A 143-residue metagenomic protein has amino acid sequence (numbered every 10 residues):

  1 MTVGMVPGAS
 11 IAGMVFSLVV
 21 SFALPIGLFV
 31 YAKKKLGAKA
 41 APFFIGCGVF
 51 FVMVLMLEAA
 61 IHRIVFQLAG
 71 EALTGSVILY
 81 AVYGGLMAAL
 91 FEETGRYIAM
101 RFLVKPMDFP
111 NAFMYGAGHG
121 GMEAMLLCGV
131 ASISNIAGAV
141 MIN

Functional and structural regions predicted by a protein language model:
M1-N143: Hydrophobic alpha-helical segments at protein termini of multi-pass membrane proteins
